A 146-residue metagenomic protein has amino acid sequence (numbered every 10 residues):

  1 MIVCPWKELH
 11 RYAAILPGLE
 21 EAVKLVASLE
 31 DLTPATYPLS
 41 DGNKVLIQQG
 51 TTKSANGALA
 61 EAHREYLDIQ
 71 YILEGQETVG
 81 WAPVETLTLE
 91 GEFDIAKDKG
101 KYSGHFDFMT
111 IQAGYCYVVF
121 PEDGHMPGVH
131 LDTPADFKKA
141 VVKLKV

Functional and structural regions predicted by a protein language model:
M1-I47, G57-A62: A short, N-terminal "cap"/entry segment at the start of jelly-roll beta-barrel domains of the cupin/DSBH fold
S40-G42, A62-Y66, I72-E74, Q112 (+1 more regions): Short connector loops at helix/strand junctions that flank enzyme active sites, especially segments positioning acidic
V45-H63, L73-L87: Conserved short histidine dyad/triad with adjacent acidic residue
E65, K101-F106: Short alpha-helix capping/helix-loop boundary micro-motifs
E65-E77, E85, E92-D98, K143-L144: Short, conserved beta-strand element in jelly-roll/cupin
I69, C116-V118, P134-V146: A short hydrophobic beta-strand segment most commonly corresponding to one strand of the jelly-roll/cupin
T110-V129: Conserved metal-binding segment of the jelly-roll/cupin
